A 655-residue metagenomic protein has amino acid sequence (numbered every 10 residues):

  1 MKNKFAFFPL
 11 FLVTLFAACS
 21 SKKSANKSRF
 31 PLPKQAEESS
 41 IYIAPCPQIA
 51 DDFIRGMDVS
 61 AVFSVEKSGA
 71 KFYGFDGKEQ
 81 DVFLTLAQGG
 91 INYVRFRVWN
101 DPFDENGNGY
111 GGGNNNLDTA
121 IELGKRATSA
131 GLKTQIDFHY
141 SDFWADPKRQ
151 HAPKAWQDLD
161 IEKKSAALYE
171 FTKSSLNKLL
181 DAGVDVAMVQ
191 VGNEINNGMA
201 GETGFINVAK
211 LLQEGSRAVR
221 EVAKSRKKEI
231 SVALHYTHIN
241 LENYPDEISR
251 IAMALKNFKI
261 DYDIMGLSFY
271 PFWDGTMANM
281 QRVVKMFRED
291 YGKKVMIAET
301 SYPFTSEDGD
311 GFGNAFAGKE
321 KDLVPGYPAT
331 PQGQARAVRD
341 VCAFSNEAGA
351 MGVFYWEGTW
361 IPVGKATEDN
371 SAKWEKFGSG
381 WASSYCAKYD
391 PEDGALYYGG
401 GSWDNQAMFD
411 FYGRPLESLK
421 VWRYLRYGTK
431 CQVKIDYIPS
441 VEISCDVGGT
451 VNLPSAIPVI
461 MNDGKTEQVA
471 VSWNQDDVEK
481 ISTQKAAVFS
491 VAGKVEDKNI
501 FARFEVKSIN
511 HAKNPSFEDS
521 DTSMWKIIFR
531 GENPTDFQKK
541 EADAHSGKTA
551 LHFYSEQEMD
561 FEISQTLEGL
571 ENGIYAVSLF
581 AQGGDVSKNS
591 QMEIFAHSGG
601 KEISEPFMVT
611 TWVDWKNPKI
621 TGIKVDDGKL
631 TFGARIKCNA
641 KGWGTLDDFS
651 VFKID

Functional and structural regions predicted by a protein language model:
C46, D51-R55, V59, K507-G531: Extracellular carbohydrate-recognition regions
M57, K125, F517, F561-S587 (+2 more regions): Extra-cytoplasmic beta-strand recognition segments
K78-F143, F205-R226, V284: Aromatic-lined substrate-binding rim segments of carbohydrate-active enzymes
D81, E518-A550: Extracellular glycan-recognition surfaces and repeat-rich motifs
N115-T119, D146-L255, I260, G275-R282 (+1 more regions): Active-site cleft segment of glycoside hydrolase catalytic domains centered on the general acid/base Glu
M286, T305-A317, P328-R336, W356-V433: Aromatic-rich peripheral "rim/lid" segments of glycoside hydrolase catalytic domains that contact and position glycan
D463-F504: Serine/threonine-rich, repeat-prone extracellular segments and beta-strand-based repeat modules of secreted/surface
G599-K629, N639: Extracellular carbohydrate recognition and processing domains and analogous Trp-centered ligand-binding platforms
